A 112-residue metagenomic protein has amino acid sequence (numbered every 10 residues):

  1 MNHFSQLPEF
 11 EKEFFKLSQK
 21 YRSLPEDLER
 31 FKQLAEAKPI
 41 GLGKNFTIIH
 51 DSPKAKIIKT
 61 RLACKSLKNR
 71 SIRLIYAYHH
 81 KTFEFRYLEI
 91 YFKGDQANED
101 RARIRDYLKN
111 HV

Functional and structural regions predicted by a protein language model:
M1-K68, K81-E84, K93-V112: Basic, Lys/Arg-enriched alpha-helical interface segments
N69-L74: Short, surface-exposed coil-to-beta transition loops
A77-H79, F85-L88: Short, well-structured beta-strand
